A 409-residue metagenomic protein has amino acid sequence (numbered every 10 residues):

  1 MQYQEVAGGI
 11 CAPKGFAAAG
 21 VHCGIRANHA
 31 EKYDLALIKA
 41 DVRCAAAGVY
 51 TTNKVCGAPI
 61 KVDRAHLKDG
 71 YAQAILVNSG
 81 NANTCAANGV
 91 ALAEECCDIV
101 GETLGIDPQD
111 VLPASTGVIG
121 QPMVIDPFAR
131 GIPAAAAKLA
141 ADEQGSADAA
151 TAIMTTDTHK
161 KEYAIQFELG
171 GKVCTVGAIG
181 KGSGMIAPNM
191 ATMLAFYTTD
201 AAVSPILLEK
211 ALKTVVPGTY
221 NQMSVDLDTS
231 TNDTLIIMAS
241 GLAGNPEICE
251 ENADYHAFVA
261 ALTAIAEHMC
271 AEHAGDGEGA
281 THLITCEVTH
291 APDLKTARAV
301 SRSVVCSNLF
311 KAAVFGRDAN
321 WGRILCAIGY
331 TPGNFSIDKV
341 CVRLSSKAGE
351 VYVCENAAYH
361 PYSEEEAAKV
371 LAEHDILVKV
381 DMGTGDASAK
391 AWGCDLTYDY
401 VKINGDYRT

Functional and structural regions predicted by a protein language model:
M1-A91, E95-T409: A structural signal for small-residue-enriched, beta-sheet-centric alpha/beta enzyme cores and oligomeric scaffold folds
